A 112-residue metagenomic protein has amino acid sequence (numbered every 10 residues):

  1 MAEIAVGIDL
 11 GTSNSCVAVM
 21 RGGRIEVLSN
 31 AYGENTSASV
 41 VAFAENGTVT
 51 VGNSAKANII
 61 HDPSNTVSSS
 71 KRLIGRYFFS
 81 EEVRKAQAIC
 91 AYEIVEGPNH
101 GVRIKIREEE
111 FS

Functional and structural regions predicted by a protein language model:
M1-E3, N99: A general secondary-structure signal for short beta-strands and their flanking turns/coil in non-transmembrane regions
E3-D9: Short glycine-aspartate micro-motif
N14, V19, G23-S112: Phosphate-binding loop and its immediate beta->loop->alpha context in nucleotide/phosphate-handling enzymes
